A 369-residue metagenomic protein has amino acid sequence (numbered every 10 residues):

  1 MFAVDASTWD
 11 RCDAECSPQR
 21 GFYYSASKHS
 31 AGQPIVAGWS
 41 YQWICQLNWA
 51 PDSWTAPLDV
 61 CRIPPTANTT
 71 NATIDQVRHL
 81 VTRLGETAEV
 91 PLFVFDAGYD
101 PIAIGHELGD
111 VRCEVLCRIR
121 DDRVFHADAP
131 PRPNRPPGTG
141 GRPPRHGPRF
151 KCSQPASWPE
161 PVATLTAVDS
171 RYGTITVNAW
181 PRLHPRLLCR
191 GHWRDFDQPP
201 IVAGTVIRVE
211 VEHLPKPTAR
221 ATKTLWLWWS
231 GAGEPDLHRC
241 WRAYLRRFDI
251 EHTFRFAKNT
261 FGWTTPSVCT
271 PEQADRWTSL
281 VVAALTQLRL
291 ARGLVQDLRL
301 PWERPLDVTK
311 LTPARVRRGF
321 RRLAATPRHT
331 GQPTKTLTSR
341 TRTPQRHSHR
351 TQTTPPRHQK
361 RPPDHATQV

Functional and structural regions predicted by a protein language model:
M1-D52: Active-site-proximal, Lys/Arg-enriched surface segment that forms a nucleic-acid-binding/basic interface patch
A14-C16, P51-V369: Single, function-defining residue in the core of a domain
